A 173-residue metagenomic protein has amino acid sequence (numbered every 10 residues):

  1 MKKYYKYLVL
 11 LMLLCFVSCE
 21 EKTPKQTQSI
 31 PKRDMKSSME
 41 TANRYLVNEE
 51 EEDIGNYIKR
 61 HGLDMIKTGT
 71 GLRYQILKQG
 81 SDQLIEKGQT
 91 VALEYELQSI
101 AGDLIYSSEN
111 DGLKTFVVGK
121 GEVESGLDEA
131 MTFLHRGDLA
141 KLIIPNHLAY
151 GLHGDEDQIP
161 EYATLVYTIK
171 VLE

Functional and structural regions predicted by a protein language model:
K2-K6, C19-E173: Cross-family detector of peptidyl-prolyl cis-trans isomerase
L8-F16: Bacterial N-terminal signal peptides
